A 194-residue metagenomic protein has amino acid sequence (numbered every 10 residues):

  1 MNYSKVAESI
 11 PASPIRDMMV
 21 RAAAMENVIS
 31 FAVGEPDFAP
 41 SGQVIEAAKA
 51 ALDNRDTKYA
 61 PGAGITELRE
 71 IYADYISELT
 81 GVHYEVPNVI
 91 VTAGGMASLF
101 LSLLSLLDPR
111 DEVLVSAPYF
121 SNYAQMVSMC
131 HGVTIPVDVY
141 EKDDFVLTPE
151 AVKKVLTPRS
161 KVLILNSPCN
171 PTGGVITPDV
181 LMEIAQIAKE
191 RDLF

Functional and structural regions predicted by a protein language model:
E8-G94, L101: N-terminal small-domain helix-loop-helix segment of the aminotransferase-like
M18, Y123, I184: Aromatic/hydrophobic pocket-lining residues that form π-stacking "cages" and hydrophobic walls in ligand
M25, C130, E190-R191: Helix C-cap/helix->beta junction micro-motif
H83-V89, P109-E112, R159: Short acidic capping loops at alpha-helix termini that bridge into adjacent secondary structure
S105-V127: Conserved PLP-anchoring active-site segment centered on the Schiff-base-forming lysine
S128-I135: A short helix-loop-beta submotif of the ANL/AMP-binding
I135, E141-F194: Active-site phosphate-binding strand-loop segment of PLP-dependent enzymes
